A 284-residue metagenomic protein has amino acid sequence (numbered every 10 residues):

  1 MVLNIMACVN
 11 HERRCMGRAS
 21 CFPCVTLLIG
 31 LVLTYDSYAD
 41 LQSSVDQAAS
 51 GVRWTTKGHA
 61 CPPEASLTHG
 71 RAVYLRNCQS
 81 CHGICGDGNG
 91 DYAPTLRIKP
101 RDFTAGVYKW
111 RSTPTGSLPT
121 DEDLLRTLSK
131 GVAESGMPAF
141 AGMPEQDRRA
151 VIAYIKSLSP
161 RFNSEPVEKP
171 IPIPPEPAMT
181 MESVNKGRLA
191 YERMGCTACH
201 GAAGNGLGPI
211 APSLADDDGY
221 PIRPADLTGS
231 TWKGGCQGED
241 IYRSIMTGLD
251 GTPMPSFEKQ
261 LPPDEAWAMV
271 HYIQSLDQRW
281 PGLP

Functional and structural regions predicted by a protein language model:
V2-A65, Q146, I152-S159, S275-P284: N-terminal export/targeting leaders of redox proteins
N4, H11, G17-S20, K57 (+4 more regions): Secretory pathway export signals and precursors
L41-V73, F162-E192, W280-P284: Electrostatic cytochrome c docking/interface patches
P62-H69, G116, M143, M179 (+2 more regions): Extracytoplasmic/periplasmic, Sec-exported soluble proteins
E64-I84, M179-N205, P212-D217: Sequence/structural segment immediately N-terminal to covalent heme-attachment motifs in c-type and related
L67, E145-R148, V184, A266: Short functional linear motifs
D87-N89, E134-F140, S157-I171, M179-E182 (+6 more regions): Inter-heme linker and motif-flanking segments adjacent to c-type heme-binding CXXCH motifs in c-type cytochromes
P94-A141, R148-K156, S213-Q274: Extracytoplasmic electron-transfer domains, predominantly the class I c-type cytochrome c fold
